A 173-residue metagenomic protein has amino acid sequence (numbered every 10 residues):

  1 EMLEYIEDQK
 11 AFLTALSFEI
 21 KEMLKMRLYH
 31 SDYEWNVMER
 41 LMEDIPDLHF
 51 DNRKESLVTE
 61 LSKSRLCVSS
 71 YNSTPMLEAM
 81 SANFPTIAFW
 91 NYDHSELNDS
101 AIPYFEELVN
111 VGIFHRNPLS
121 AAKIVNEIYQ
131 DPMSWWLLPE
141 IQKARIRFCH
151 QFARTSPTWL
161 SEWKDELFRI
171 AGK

Functional and structural regions predicted by a protein language model:
E1, M42-I45, L66, Y71-F152: Catalytic binding pocket for nucleotide-activated donors in carbohydrate/polymer assembly enzymes
E1-R40: Conserved catalytic-core segment of nucleotide-activated headgroup transferases in glycan assembly
T14-F18, K63, S70: Exposed, low-structure sequence patches enriched in small/polar residues
M26-Y29, D51-R53, V68-N72, F89: Short His-Asn-centered micro-motif
Y33-W35, L57, P75-L77: Short, well-ordered alpha-helical microsegments
N36-R53: Nucleotide-activated donor-binding/catalytic signature segment of Leloir-type glycosyltransferases, i.e., the conserved
K54-S64: Short acidic alpha-helix that forms the nucleotide-activated donor recognition element in Leloir-type transferases
H150-K173: C-terminal alpha-helical cap of glycosyltransferases
